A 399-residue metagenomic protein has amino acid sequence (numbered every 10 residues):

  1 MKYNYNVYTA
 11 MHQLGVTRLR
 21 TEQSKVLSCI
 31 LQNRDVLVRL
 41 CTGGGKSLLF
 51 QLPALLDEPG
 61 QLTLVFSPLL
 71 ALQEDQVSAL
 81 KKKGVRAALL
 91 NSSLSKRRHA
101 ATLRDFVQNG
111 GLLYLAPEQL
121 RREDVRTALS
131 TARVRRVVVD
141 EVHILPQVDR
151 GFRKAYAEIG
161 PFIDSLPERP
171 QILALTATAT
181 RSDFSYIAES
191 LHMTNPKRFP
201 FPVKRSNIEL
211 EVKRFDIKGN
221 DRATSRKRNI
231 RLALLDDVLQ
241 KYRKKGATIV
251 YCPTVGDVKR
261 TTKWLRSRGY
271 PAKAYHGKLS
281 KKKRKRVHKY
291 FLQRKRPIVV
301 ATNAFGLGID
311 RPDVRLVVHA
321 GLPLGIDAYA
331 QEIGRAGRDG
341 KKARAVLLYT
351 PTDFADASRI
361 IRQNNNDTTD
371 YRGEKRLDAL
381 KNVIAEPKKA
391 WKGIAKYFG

Functional and structural regions predicted by a protein language model:
K2-H12, R18-K25, L31-L37, C41-S47 (+2 more regions): Helicase motor core with emphasis on the C-terminal RecA-like subdomain
G60: Acidic/His- and Gly-rich active-site-bordering loop/insert found across diverse amide/peptide-bond hydrolases
A357, N365-G399: C-terminal accessory/connector segments of nucleic-acid motor ATPases
